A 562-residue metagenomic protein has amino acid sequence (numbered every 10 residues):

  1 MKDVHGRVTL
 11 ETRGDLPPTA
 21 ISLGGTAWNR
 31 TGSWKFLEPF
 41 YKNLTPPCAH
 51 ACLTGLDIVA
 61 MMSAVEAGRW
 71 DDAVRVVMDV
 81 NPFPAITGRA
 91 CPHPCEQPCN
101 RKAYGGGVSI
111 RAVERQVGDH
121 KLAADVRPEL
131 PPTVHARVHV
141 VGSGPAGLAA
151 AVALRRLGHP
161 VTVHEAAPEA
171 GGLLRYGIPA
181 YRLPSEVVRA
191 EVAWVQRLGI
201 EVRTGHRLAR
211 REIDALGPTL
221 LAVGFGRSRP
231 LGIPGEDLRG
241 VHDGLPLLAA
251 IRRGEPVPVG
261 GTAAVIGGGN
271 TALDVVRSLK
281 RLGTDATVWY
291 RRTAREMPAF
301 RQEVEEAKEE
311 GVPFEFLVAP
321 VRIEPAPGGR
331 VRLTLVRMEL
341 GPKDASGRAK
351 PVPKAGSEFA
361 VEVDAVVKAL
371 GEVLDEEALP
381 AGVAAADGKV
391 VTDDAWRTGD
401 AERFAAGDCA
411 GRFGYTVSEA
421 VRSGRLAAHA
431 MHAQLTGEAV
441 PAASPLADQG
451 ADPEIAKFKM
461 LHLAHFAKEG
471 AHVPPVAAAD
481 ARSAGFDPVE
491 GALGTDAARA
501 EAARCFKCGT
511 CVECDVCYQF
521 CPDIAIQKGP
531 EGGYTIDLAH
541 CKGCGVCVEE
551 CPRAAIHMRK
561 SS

Functional and structural regions predicted by a protein language model:
T31-A51, V74-H93, D125-V141, R175-Y176 (+10 more regions): Ferredoxin-like iron-sulfur electron-transfer modules
P46-A67, G88-V117, T162, E169 (+4 more regions): Iron-sulfur cluster-binding cysteine motifs and their immediate structural context in ferredoxin-like electron-transfer
D72, P132-H139, R189-I233, R322-T334 (+3 more regions): Feature captures the FAD/FMN-dependent oxidoreductase FAD-binding
V113-P131, A190-T204, R210, S228-L282 (+1 more regions): Glycine-rich dinucleotide-binding loop and its adjacent helix/turn
A136-V161, A272-K280: N-terminal Rossmann-like FAD-binding beta1-loop-alpha1 element of flavoenzymes
P160-R203, V276-R322, V440-P453: Rossmann-like dinucleotide-binding cores of NAD(P)H-dependent redox enzymes
D237-G261, K343-G414, E419: FAD-site-proximal beta/loop scaffold in flavoenzymes
C409-E438: A conserved FAD-binding loop/helix module that cradles the flavin
